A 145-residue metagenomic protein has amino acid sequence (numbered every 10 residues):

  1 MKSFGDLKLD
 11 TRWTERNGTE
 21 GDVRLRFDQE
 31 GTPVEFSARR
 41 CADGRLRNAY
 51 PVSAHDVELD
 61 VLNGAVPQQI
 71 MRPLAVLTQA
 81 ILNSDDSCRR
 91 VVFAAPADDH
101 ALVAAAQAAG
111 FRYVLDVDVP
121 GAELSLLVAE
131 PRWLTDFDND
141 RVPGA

Functional and structural regions predicted by a protein language model:
M1-A54, G144-A145: N-terminal charged segments
R47-A65, S125-L127: Conserved acetyl-CoA binding element of GNAT-fold acetyltransferases
P67-L82, A108: Conserved acetyl-CoA-binding loop-helix of GNAT-fold acetyltransferases
I81-A95: Conserved GNAT acetyl-CoA-binding A-motif
V92-L102, V119-G121: Conserved beta-strand-loop-alpha-helix junction that forms the acyl-donor binding cleft
A105-A106, F111: Conserved active-site tyrosine of GNAT-family acetyltransferases
R112-L126: Conserved catalytic-core motifs of GNAT/GCN5-like acyltransferases
E130-A145: Short, charged, intrinsically disordered terminal tails
